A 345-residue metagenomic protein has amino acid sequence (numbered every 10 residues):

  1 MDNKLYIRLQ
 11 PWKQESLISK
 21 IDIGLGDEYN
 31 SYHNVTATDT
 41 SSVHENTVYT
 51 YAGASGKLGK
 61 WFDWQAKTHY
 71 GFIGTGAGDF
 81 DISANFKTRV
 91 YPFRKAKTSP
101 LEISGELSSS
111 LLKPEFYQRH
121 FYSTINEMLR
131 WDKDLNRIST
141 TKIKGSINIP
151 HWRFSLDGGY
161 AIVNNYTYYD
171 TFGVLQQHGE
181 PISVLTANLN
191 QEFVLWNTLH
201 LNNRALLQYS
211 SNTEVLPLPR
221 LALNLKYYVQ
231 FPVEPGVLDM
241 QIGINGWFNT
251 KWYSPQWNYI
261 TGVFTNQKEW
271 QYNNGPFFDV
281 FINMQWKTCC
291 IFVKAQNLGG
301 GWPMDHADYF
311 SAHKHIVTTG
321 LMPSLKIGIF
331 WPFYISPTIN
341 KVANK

Functional and structural regions predicted by a protein language model:
M1-K345: Exposed, low-structure sequence patches enriched in small/polar residues
